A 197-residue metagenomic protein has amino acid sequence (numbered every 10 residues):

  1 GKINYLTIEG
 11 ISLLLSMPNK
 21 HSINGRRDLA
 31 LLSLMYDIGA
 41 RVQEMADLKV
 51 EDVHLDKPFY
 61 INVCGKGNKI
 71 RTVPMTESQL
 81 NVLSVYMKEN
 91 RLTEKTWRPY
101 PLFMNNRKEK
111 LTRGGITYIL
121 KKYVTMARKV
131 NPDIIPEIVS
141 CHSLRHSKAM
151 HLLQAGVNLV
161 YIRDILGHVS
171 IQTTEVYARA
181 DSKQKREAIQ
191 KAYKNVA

Functional and structural regions predicted by a protein language model:
G1-A197: Conserved catalytic core of the tyrosine transesterase superfamily
